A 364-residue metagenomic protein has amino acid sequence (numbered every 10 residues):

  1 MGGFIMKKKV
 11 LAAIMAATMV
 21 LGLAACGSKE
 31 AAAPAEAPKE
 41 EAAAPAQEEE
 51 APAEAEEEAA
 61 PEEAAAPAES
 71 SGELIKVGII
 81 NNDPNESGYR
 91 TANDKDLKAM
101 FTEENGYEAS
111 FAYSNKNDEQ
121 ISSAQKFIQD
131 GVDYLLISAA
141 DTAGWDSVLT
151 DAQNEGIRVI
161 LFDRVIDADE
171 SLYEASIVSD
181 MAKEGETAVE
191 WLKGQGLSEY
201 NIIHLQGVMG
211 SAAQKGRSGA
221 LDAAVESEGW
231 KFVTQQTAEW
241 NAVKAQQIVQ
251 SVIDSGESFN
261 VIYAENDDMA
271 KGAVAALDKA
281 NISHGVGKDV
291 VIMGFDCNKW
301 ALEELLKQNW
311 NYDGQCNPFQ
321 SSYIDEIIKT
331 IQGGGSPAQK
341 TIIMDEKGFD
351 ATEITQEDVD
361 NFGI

Functional and structural regions predicted by a protein language model:
G22-E36: Bacterial lipoprotein signal-peptidase II cleavage site
A66-A68, E73, L205, M209 (+3 more regions): Hinge/cleft segment of the Venus flytrap/periplasmic-binding protein
S70-S71, V77, Q120, S176-N201 (+3 more regions): Hydrophobic alpha-helical segments within soluble ligand-binding/sensing domains
K76-D96, M100-E104, S110-K126, S138-T142 (+3 more regions): Extracytoplasmic "Venus flytrap"
G88-Y107, E184-A188, A212-K231, I248 (+1 more regions): Short, solvent-exposed amphipathic alpha-helices that sit in or adjacent to ligand/effector-binding or catalytic
F111-Y113, A168-W191, L205, Q235 (+1 more regions): Short beta-strand elements at the ligand-binding edges of bilobed clamshell
I121, I128-D133, I137-N154, L221 (+1 more regions): Hydrophobic alpha-helical
A143-K183, N298-L306, T352: Flexible loop/hinge segments that line or gate small-molecule binding clefts
